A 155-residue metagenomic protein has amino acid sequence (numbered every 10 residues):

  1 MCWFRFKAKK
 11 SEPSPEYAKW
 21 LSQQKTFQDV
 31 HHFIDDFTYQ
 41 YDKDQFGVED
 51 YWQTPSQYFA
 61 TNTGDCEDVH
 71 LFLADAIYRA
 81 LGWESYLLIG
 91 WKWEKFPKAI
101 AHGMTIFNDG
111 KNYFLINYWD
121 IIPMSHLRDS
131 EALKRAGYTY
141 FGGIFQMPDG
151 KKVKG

Functional and structural regions predicted by a protein language model:
M1-G155: A structural boundary/capping signal
